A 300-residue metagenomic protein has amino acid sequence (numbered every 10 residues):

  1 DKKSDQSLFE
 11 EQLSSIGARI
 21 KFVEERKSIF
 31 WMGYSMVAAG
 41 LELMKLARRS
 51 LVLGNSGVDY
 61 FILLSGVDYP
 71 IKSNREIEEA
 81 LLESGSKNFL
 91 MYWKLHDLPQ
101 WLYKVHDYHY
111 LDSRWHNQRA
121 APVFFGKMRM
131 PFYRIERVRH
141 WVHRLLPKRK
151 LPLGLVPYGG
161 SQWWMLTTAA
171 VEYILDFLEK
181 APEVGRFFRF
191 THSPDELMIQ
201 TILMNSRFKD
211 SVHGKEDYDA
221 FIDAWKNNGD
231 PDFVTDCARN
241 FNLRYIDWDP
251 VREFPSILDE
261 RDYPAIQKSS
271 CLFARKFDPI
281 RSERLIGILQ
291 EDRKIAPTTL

Functional and structural regions predicted by a protein language model:
D1-L300: ER/Golgi luminal nucleotide-sugar-dependent glycosyltransferases, focusing on the catalytic module
